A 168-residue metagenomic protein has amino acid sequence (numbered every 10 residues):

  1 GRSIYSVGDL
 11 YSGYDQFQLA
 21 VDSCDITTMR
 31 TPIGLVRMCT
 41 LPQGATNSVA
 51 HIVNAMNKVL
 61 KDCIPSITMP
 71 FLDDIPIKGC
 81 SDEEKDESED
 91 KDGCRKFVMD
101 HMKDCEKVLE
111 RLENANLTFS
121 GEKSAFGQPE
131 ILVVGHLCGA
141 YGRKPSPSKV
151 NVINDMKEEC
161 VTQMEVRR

Functional and structural regions predicted by a protein language model:
G1-R168: Retroelement reverse transcriptase polymerase core
